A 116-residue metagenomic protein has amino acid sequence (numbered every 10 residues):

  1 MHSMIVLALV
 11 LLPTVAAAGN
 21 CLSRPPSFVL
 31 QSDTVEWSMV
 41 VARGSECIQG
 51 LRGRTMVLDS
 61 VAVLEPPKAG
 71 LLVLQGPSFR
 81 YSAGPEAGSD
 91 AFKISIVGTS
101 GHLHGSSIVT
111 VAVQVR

Functional and structural regions predicted by a protein language model:
M1-A8: Sec-dependent signal peptide recognition, specifically the positively charged N-region followed immediately by
P13-A16: N-terminal signal peptide c-region/cleavage motif recognized by signal peptidases
A18-V57, G101-R116: Extracellular interdomain linkers/hinges and stalk-like, low-complexity segments in secreted or single-pass
A42-S78: Surface-exposed or secretory-pathway low-complexity segments enriched in glycine-proline and Ser/Thr/acidic residues
V63, L74, A83, V113-V115: Hydrophobic residues in beta-strands and at strand termini
S78-G88: Extracellular/luminal low-complexity segments enriched in Ser/Thr/Pro
E86-S100: A short beta-strand micro-motif common to beta-rich folds, especially ectodomain repeats
